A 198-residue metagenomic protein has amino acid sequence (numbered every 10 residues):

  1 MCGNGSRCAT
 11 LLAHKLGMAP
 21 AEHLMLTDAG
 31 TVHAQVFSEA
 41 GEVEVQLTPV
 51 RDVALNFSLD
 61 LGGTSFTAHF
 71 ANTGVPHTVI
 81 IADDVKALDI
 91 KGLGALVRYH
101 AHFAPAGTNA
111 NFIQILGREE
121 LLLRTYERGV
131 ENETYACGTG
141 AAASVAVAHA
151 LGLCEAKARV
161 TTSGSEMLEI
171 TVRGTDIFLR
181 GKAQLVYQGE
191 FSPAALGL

Functional and structural regions predicted by a protein language model:
M1-A136, A143-L198: Active-site proximal loop and beta-alpha junction motif in alpha/beta enzyme cores
